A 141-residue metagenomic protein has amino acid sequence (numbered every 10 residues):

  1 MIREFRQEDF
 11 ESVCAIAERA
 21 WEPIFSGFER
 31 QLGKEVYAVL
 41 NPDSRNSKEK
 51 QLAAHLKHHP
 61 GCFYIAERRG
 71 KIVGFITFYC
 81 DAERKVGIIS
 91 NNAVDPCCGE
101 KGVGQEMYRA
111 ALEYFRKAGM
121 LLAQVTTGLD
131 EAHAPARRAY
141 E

Functional and structural regions predicted by a protein language model:
E4-E11, A15-S90, D95-C97, Y108-R109 (+1 more regions): Acetyl-CoA-dependent GNAT
R30, V36-Y37, T127-A136: Short, flexible, glycine-rich and Lys/Arg-enriched loop motifs at helix boundaries that contact anionic partners
I89, A123-T127: Conserved hydrophobic beta-strand within the GNAT/NAT acetyltransferase core sheet that lines the active-site cleft
D95-K101, E131-A132: Active-site acidic-Proline motif in GNAT/NAT acetyltransferases
P96-G99, A123, R137: Conserved binding-pocket/active-site segment within a compact domain
G102, E113-K117, V125: Short, amphipathic alpha-helix enriched in basic
Q105, K117, L121, L129-E141: Conserved active-site alpha-helix within GNAT-family acetyltransferase domains
